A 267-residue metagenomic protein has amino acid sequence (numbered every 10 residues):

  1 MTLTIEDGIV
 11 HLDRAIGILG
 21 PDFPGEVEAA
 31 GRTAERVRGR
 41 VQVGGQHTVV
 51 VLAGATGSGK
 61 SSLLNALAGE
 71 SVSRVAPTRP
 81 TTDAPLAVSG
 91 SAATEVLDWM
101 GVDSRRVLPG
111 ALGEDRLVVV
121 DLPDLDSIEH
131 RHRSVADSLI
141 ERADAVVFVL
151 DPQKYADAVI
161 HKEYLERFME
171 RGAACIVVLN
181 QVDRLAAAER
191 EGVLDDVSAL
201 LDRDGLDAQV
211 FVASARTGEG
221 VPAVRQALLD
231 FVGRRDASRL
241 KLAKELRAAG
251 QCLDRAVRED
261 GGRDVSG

Functional and structural regions predicted by a protein language model:
M1-L122: Conserved G1/Walker A P-loop phosphate-binding module
V49, S71-V72, P85-L86, D98-W99 (+6 more regions): Extracytoplasmic/periplasmic regions of membrane proteins
A55, G90, D151, N180 (+1 more regions): Cofactor-binding loop segments of dinucleotide-utilizing enzymes, especially the Rossmann-like FAD- and NAD(P)+-binding
G57-S58, K154, T217-E219: Gly/Ser/Thr-rich loops at beta-strand to alpha-helix junctions that form or flank small-molecule/cofactor-binding
P77, Q153, S238-L242: Short, polar/charged, Gly/Pro-enriched helix-capping and turn/loop motifs at alpha-helix termini and inter-helix linkers
D98-V118, P123-A208: Conserved C-terminal guanine-recognition region of P-loop GTPase G domains, centered on the G4
E170, V182-R190, L194-G267: C-terminal end of P-loop GTPase domains and the immediately downstream helical coupling element
